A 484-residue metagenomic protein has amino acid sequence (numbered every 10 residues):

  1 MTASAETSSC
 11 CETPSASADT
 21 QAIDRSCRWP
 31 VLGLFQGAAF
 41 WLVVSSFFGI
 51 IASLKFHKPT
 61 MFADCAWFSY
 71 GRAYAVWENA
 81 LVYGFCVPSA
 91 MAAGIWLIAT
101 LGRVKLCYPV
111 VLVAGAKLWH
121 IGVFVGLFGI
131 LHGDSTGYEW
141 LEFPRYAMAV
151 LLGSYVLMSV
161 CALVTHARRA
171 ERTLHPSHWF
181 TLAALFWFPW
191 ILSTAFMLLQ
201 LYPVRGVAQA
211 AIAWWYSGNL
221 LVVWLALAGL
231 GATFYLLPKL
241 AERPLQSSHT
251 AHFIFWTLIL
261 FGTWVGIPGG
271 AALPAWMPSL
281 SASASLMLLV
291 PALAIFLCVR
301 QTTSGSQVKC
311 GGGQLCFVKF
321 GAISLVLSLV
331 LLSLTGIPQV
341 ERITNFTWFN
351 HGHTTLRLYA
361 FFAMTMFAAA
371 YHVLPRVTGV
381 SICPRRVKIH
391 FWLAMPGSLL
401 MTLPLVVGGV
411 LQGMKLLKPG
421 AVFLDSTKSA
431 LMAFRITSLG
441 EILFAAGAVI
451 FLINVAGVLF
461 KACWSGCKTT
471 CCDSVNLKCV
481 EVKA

Functional and structural regions predicted by a protein language model:
M1-L32, T60-C65, Q412-L431, V458-A484: Extramembrane terminal tails and long inter-domain/linker segments of multi-pass membrane proteins
V31-P59, Y70-G133, Y146-H166, W179-Q200 (+8 more regions): Hydrophobic cores of alpha-helical transmembrane segments in multi-pass integral membrane proteins
Y138-M148, T173-S177, A208-Y216, P274-S285 (+1 more regions): Non-cytosolic membrane-interface motifs at loop->transmembrane helix junctions
A170, S304-Q307: Cytoplasmic membrane-interface segments at the C-terminal ends of transmembrane helices
P203: Extracellular/oxidizing-compartment recognition motifs
S306-C316: Histidine/acidic residue-rich metal-binding segments in metalloenzymes
F346, L374, K483: Acidic, glycine-enriched catalytic cores built around paired aspartates
